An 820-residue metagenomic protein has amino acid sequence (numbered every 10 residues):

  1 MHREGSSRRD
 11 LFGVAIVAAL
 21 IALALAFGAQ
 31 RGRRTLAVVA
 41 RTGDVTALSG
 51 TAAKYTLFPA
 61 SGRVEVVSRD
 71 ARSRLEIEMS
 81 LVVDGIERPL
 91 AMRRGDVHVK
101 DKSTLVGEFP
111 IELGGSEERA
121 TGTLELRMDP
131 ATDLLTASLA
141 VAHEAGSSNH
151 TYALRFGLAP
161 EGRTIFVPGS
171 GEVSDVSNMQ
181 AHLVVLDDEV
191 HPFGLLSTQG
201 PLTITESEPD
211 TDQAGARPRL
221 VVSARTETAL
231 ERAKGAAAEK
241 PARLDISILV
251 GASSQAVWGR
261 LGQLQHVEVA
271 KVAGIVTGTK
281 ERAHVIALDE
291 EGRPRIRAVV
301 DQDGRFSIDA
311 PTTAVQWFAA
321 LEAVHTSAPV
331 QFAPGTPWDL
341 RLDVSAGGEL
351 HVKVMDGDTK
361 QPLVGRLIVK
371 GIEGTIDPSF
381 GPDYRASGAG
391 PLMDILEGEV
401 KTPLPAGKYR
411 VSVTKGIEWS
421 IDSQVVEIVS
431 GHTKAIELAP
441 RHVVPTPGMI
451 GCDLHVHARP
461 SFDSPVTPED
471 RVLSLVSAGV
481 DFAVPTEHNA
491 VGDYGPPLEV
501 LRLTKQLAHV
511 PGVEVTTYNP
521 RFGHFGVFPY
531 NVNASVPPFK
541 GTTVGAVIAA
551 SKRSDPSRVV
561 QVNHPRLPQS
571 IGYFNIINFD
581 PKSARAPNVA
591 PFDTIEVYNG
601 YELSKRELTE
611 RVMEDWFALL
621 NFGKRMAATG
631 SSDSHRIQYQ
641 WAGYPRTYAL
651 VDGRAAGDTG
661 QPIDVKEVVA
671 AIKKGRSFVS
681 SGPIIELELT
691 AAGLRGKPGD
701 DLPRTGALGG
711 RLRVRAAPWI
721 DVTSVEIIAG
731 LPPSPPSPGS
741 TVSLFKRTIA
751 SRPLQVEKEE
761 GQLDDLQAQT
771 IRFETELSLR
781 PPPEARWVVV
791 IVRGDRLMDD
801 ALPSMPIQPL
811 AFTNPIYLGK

Functional and structural regions predicted by a protein language model:
R31-A37, L105-V106, M128-P209: Polysaccharide-binding surfaces and accessory modules of carbohydrate-active proteins
L36-T42, S49, G157-A159, V184-V272: Beta-strand-rich recognition/accessory modules
G43-G114, E125, S379, Y384-S387: Acidic-aromatic substrate-binding/catalytic surfaces of carbohydrate-active enzymes
A270-G278, G348-G357, L367-V369, Y409 (+2 more regions): A short, amphipathic beta-strand motif
A270-V272, V276-A298, D358-R385, V722: Short, ordered, surface-exposed loop/turn motifs in non-cytosolic proteins
T312-A323, L367, A406-G416: A short, solvent-exposed beta-strand micro-motif common in secreted/extracellular proteins
G357-E373, Y384-A386, P391-M393, E399 (+7 more regions): C-terminal functional module detector
I421, V444-I576, G600, T609-R611 (+3 more regions): A metal-dependent hydrolase metal-coordination microenvironment
